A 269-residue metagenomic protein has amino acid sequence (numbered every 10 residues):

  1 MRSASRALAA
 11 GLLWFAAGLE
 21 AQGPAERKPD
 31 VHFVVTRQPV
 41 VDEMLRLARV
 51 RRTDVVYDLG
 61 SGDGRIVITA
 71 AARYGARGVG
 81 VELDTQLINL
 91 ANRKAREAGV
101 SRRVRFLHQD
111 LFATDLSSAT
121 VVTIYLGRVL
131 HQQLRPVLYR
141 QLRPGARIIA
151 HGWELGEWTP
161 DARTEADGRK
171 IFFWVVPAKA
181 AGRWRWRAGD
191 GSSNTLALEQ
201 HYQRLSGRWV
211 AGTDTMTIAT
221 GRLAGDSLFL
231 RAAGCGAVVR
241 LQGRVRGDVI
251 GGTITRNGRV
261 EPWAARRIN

Functional and structural regions predicted by a protein language model:
L19-D54: S-adenosyl-L-methionine
T53-G62: Conserved class I S-adenosyl-L-methionine
G64-I68: Glycine-rich SAM-binding Motif I of class I
R77-E82: Conserved SAM-binding motif I beta-strand of class I
T85-S118: S-adenosyl-L-methionine
L116-L134: A short SAM/SAH-binding and catalytic strip from SAM-dependent methyltransferases
H131-A181: C-terminal substrate-binding/active-site "lid" region of AdoMet-derived donor-dependent transferases
A180-N269: Central antiparallel beta-sheet cores of small beta-barrel/beta-sandwich binding domains
